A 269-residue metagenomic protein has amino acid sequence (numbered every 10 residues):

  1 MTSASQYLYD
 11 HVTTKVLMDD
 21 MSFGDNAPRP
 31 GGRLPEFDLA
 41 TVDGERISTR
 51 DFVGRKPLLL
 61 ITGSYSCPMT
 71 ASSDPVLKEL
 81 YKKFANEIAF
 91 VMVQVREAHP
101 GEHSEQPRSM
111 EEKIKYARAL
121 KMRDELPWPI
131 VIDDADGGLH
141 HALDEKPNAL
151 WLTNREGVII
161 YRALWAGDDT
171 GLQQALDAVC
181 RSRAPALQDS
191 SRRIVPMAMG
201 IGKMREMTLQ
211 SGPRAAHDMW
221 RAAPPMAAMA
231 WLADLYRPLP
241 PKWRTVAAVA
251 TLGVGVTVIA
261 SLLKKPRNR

Functional and structural regions predicted by a protein language model:
M1-G54, L58, A166-R269: Non-globular targeting/processing and membrane-anchoring segments
I47-L77, A89-Q94: Short active-site neighborhood of thiol/selenol oxidoreductases, capturing the structured segment around
K56-L58, N86-A89, L126-W128, P147-N148: Loop/turn elements at helix/coil->beta-strand transitions in domains of secreted/extracellular proteins
S66-C67, R96-H99, D136: Solvent-exposed loop/turn segments at secondary-structure junctions within structured extracellular/periplasmic domains
A71-D124: Structural microenvironment flanking redox-active thiols in thiol-disulfide oxidoreductases
V91-V93, V131, W151: Hydrophobic/aromatic beta-strand patches that form the interior of the parallel beta-sheet core in alpha/beta enzyme
D124-L126, D133-A175: Thiol/disulfide oxidoreductase modules built on the thioredoxin-like
